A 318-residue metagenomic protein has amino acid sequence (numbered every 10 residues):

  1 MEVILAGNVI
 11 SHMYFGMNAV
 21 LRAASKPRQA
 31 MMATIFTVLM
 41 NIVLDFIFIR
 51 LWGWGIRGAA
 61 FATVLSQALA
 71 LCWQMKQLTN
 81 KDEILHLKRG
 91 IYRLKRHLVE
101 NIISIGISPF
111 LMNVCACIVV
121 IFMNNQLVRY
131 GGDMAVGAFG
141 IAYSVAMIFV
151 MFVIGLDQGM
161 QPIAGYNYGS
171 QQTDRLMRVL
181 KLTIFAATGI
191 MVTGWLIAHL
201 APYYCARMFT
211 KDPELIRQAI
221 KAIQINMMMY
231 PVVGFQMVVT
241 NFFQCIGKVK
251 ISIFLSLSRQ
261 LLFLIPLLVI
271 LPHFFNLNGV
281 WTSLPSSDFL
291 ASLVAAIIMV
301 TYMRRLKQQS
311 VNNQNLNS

Functional and structural regions predicted by a protein language model:
M1, L5, R28-I35, W73-K76 (+6 more regions): Hydrophobic faces of transmembrane alpha-helices in multi-pass small-molecule transporters and flippases across diverse
M1-G53, A60, L65: Hydrophobic transmembrane helix module of multi-pass membrane transport proteins
M1-G7, M40, L51-G106, A164-M229 (+1 more regions): Short alpha-helical transmembrane segments in multi-pass integral membrane proteins
I4-N8, T34-V38, V64, P109-C117 (+7 more regions): Residue-level hotspots within the lipid-embedded alpha helices of multi-pass solute transporters
S11-A30, A138-P202, V233-S252: Small-residue-rich hydrophobic transmembrane alpha-helices
A19, D45, I49, Q74-L78 (+6 more regions): Structural signal for membrane-spanning alpha-helices in multi-pass inner-membrane proteins, emphasizing helix cores
V43, M237, F263-P272: Transmembrane alpha-helical segments of integral membrane proteins
I47-G53, C117-S144, I148, Y166 (+2 more regions): Helix-terminus/linker motif at the lipid-water interface of multi-pass membrane proteins
